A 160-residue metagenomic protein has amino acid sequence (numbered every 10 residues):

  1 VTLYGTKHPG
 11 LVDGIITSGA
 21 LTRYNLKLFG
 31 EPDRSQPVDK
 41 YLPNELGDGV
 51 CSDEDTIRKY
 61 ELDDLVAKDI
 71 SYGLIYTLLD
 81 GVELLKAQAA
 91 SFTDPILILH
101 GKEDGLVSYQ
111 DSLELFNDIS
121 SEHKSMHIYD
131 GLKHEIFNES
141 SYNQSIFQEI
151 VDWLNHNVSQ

Functional and structural regions predicted by a protein language model:
V1-S71: Alpha/beta-hydrolase-fold enzymes
H8, I119, S140: Active-site catalytic pocket residues across diverse enzymes, especially alpha/beta-hydrolases
I16, L97-L99, H127: Hydrophobic/aromatic beta-strand patches that form the interior of the parallel beta-sheet core in alpha/beta enzyme
I70-Q88: Active-site nucleophile elbow and catalytic-triad environment of alpha/beta-hydrolase enzymes
F92, I98-H100, D104: Short beta-strand/loop motif that positions the catalytic acidic residue of the alpha/beta-hydrolase fold
D94, S108-N117: Short alpha-helix in the alpha/beta-hydrolase fold that links the catalytic acid
E122-Q160: Catalytic active-site module of serine/aspartate enzymes centered on a nucleophile-bearing elbow/loop
